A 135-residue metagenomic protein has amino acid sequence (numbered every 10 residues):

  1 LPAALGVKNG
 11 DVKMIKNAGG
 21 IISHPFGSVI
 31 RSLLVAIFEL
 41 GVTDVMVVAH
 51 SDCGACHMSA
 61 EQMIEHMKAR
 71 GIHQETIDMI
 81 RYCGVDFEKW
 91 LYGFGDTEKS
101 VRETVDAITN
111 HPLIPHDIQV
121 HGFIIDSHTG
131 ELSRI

Functional and structural regions predicted by a protein language model:
L1-I30: Short, conserved "active-site rim" segments that organize catalytic pockets and cofactor/ligand binding
I15, V47, G130: Divalent metal-coordination and catalytic microenvironments
G20-F26, I37-L40, A55-I135: Divalent-metal-activated hydrolytic enzyme cores
R31-V35: Well-ordered alpha-helical segments embedded in enzymatic catalytic cores
T43: Short acidic/polar active-site loop segments enriched in Thr and Asp
H50-D52: Short, ordered loop/turn segments at secondary-structure junctions
